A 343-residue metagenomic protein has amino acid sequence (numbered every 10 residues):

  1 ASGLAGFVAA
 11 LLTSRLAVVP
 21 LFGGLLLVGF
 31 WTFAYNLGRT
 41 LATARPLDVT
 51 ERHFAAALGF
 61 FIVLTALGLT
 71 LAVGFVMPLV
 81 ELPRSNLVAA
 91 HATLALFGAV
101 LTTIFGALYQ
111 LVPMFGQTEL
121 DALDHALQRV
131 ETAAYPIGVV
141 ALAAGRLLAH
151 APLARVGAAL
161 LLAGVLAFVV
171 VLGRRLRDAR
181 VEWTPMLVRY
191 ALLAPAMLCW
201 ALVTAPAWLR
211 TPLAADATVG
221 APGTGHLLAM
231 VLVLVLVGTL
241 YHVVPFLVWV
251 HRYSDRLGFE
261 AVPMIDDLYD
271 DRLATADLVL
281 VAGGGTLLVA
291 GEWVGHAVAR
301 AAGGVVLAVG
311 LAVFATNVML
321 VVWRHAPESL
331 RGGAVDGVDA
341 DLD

Functional and structural regions predicted by a protein language model:
A1-D343: Hydrophobic alpha-helical transmembrane segments of multi-pass integral membrane proteins
